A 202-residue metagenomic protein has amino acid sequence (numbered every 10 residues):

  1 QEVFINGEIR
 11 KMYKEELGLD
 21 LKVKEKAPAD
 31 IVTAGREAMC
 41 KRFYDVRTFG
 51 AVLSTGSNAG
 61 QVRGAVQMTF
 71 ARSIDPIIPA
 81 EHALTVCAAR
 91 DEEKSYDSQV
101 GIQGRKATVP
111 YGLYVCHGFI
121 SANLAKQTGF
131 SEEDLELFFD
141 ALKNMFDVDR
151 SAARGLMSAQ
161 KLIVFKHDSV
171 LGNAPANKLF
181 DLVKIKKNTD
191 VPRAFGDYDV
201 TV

Functional and structural regions predicted by a protein language model:
Q1-V202: RNA-binding basic/glycine-rich loop and surface signature characteristic of RAMP-family CRISPR effectors
